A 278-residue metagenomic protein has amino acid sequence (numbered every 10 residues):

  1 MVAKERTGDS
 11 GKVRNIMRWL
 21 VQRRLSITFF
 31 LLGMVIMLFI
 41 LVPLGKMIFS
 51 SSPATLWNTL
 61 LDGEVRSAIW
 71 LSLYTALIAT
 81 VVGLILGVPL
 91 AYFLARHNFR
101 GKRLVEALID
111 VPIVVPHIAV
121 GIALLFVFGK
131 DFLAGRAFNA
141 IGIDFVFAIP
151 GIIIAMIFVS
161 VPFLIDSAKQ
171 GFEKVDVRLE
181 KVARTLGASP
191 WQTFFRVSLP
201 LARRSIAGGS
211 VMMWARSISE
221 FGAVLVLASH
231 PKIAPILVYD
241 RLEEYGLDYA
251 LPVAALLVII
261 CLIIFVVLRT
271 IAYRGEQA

Functional and structural regions predicted by a protein language model:
M1-Q22: Short, Lys/Arg-rich, polar N-terminal cytosolic tail immediately upstream of the first transmembrane signal-anchor
R18-A54, G63-E173, V197-S217, F221 (+4 more regions): Membrane-water interface segments at the C-terminal ends of transmembrane alpha-helices in multi-pass inner-membrane
R100, S189-P190: Short coil/turn motifs that cap or connect alpha-helices
K169-E180, P190: Membrane-helix/interface signature in polytopic inner-membrane proteins
A183: The alpha-helix within a helix-turn-helix
L186-G187, P200: Glycine/proline-centered hinge or cleavage motifs at structural transition points of membrane proteins
S229-E243: Short hydrophobic, aromatic-rich alpha-helical segments embedded in or entering the lipid bilayer of multi-pass
